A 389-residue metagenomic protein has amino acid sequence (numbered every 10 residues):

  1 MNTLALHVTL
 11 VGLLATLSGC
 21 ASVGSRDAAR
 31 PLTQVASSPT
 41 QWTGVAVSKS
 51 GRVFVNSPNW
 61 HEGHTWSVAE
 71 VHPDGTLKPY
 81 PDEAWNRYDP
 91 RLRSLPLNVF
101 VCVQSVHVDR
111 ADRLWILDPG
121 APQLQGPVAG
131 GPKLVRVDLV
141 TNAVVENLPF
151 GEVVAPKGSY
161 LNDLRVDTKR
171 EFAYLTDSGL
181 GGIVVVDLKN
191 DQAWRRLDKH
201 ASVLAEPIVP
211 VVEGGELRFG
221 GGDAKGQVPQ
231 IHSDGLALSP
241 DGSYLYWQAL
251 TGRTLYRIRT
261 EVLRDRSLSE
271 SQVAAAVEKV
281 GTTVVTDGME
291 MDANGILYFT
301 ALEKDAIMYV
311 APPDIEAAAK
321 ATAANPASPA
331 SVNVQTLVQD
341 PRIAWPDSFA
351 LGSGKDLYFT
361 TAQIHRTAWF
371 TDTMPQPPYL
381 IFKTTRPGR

Functional and structural regions predicted by a protein language model:
T33-W66: Beta-strand-rich domains and repeat architectures in extracellular enzymes and scaffolds, especially beta-propellers
S38-S50, L92-L117, V153-A173, S202-Y244 (+2 more regions): Beta-rich, blade/repeat-based domains predominating in secreted/periplasmic proteins but also intracellular
V55-H61, V99, I116-P119, P127 (+6 more regions): Conserved beta-strand positions in repeat-built beta-propeller and related beta-rich domains
V55-Y88, Q125-G126, D138-V140: Beta-propeller domains
D74-Q123, P127, P132-K133, E146-V154: Blade-loop segments of beta-propeller domains
P122-F172, T176: Asp-box/WD-like beta-propeller blade repeats and closely related beta-sheet repeat scaffolds
L188-Q192, R257-S269, A311-A318, R386-R389: Short loop/turn segments immediately following beta-strands, especially the blade-tip and inter-blade linker loops
S239-T260, A276-A319, P329-V334, D340: Loop/turn-rich, solvent-exposed surfaces of beta-rich toroidal or solenoidal domains
